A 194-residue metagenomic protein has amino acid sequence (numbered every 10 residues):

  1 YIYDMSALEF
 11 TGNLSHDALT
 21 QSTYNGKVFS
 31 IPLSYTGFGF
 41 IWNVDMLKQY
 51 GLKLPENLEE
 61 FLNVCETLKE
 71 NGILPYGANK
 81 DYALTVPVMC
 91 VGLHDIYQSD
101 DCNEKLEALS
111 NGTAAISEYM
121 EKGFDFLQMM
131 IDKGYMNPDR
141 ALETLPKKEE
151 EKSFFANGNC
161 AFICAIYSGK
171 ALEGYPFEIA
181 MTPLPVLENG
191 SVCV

Functional and structural regions predicted by a protein language model:
Y1, G72-L74, A156-A165: Alpha-to-beta junction loops
Y1-F38, K53, L62, Y119 (+1 more regions): Hinge/lid segment of periplasmic solute-binding proteins
D4-L14, I96-K122, V186-C193: Short, solvent-exposed loop/beta-turn-alpha elements that line the ligand-binding surface or hinge of extracytoplasmic
T20-L33, F38, L62-G112: Extracytoplasmic/periplasmic solute-binding protein
K27, Q49-Y50, K133, E173-V194: Extracytoplasmic/periplasmic substrate-recognition and gating elements
M46-L47, N63-N71, K147-N159: Short helices/loops that flank or line small-molecule/ion binding pockets
T67, L109-T144: Glycine-centered hinge/linker elements that transmit conformational signals in sensory and ligand-binding systems
C164-K170, P185: Beta->alpha turn/N-cap motifs
